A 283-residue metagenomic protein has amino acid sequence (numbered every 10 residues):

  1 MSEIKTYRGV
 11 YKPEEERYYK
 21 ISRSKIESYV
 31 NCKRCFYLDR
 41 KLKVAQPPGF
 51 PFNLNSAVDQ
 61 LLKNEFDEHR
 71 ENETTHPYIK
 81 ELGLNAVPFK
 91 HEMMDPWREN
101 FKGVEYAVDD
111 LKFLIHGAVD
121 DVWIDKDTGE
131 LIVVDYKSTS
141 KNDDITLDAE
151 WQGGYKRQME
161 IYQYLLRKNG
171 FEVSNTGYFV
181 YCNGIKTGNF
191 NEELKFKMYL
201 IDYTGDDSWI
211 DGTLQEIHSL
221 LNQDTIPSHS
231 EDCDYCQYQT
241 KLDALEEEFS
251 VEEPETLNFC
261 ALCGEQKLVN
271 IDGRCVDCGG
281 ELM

Functional and structural regions predicted by a protein language model:
M1-E130: Metal-dependent nuclease catalytic cores that hydrolyze phosphodiester bonds in DNA/RNA, characterized by
M1-E16, K20-I21, L165-N258: Metal-dependent nuclease catalytic regions and adjoining charged, substrate-binding loops involved in nucleic-acid end
N31, Y235-Y238, A261-L262, D277: Short, cysteine/histidine-rich loop/knuckle motifs that typically chelate Zn2+
Y37-L38, A45-P47, K141-D144, I185-N189 (+1 more regions): Short catalytic/ligand-binding loop motif for oxyanion handling, primarily in non-cytosolic enzymes, centered on
W97-G212: Mg2+/Mn2+-dependent nuclease catalytic core
D243-E247, L268-R274: Short Cys/His-rich "knuckle" micro-motifs
A261-V269: Short Cys/His-rich zinc-binding micro-motifs
C278-M283: Short Cys/His-rich micro-motifs in 6-15 aa windows
